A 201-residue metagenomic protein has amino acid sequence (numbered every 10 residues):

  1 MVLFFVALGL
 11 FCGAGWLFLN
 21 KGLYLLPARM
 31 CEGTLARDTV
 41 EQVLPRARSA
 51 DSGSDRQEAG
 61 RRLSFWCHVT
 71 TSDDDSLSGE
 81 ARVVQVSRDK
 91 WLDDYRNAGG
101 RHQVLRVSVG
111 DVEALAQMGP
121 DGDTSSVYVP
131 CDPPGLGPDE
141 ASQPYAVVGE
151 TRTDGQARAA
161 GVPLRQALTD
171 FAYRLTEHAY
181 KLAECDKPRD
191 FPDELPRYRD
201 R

Functional and structural regions predicted by a protein language model:
M1-N20: Hydrophobic membrane-insertion alpha-helices, especially the h-region of bacterial N-terminal signal peptides
L19-E177, K181, K187-D200: A small/polar (G/S/T-enriched), proline-flanked helix-loop surface module common in exported/cell-envelope proteins
